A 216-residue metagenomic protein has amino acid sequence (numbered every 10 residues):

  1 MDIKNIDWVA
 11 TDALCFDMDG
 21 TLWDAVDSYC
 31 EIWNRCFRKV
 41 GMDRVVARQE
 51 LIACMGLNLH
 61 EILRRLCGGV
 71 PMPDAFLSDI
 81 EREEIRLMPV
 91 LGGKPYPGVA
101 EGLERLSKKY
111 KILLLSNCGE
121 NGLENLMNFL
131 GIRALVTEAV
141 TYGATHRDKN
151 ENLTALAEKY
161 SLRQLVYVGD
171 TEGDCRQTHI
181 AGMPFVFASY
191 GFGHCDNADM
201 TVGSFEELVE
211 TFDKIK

Functional and structural regions predicted by a protein language model:
M1-T11, E120, E124-K216: Asp-based, Mg2+/Mn2+-dependent phosphohydrolase catalytic module
I3, L87-L114, N121-E124, N150: Short, acidic loop-to-helix structural element flanking the phosphoryl-transfer center in phosphate-processing enzymes
I3-P97: N-terminal helical cap/lid subdomain that shapes the substrate entry/recognition surface in HAD-like hydrolases
L22, P95, I112, Y167 (+1 more regions): Conserved SAM-binding loop
D24, L114-S116, F187: Hydrophobic residues in well-ordered beta-strands that form the structural core
S28, C54, K94-G98, C118-G119 (+3 more regions): Short beta->alpha linker loops
I32, A47, I62, F76 (+4 more regions): Hydrophobic alpha-helical segments typical of transmembrane helices and their membrane-interface/capping positions
